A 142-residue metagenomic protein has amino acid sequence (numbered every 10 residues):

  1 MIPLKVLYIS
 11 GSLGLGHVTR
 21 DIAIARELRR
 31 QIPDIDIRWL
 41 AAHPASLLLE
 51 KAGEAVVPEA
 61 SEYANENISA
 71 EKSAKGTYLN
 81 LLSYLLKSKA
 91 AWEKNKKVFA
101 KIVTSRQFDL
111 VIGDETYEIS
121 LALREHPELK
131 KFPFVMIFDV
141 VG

Functional and structural regions predicted by a protein language model:
I2-V6: Extreme N-terminal starter segment of soluble prokaryotic enzymes
L7, D36-R38, L110, P133-V135: A structural signal for isolated positions on well-ordered beta-strands in alpha/beta enzyme cores
Y8-S12, Q31, I35-K87: Conserved nucleotide-sugar phosphate-binding/catalytic loop shared by glycosyltransferases and other
S10, A41, G113, M136-F138: Short beta-strand/turn micro-motifs composed of small residues that flank or help shape donor/cofactor-binding pockets
S10-I22: A short, glycine/small-residue-rich beta-strand->loop->alpha-helix junction that serves as a flexible
A45-L48, V111-E128: An aromatic- and histidine-rich active-site surface loop
S73-I119: Conserved nucleotide-sugar donor-binding subdomain of glycosyltransferases
H126-G142: Active-site-proximal region of nucleotide-activated glycan assembly enzymes, centered on histidine/acidic-rich loops
